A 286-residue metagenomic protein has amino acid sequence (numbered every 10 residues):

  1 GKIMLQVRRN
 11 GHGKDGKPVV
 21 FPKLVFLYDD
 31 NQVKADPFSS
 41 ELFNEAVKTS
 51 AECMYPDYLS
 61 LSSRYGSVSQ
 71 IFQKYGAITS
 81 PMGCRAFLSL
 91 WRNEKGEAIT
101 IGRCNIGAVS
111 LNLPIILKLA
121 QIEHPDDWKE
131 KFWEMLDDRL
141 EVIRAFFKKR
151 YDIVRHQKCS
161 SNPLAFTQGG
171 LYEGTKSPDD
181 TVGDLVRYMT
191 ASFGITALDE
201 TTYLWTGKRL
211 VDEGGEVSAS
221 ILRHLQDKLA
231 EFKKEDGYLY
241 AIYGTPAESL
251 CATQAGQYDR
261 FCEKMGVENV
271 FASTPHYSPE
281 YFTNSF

Functional and structural regions predicted by a protein language model:
G1-Y188, L204, K208-F286: Conserved catalytic cores of very large enzyme subunits
F193-T202: Extended amphipathic alpha-helical segments enriched in small hydrophobics
